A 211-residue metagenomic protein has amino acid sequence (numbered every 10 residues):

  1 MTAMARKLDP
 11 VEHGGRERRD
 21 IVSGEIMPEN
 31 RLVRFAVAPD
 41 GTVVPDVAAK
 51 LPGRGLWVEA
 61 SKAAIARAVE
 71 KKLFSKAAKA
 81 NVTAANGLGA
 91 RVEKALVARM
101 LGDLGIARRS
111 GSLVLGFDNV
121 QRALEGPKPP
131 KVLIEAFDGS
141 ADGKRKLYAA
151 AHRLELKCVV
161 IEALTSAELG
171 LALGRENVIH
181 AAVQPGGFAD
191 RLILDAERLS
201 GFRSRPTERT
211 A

Functional and structural regions predicted by a protein language model:
M1-K76, A80: N-terminal cysteine/histidine-rich coordination modules
R16, G55, E70, L96 (+6 more regions): Helical mechanochemical/support elements of P-loop NTPase systems and associated helical scaffolds
R19-V22, P129, R145-C158: Short helix-coil boundary/hinge micro-motifs
I21, A90, G102, D118 (+6 more regions): Solvent-exposed alpha-helical segments within well-ordered globular domains of core cellular machineries
R54-G55, S110-G111, P130-V132, E155-V159 (+1 more regions): Short active-site oxyanion
A63-G143: Extended interfacial segments that mediate partner engagement and assembly in macromolecular machines
E155-R198: Short basic, glycine-rich beta-strand/loop surfaces that mediate nucleic-acid
L194-A211: Short, charged, intrinsically disordered terminal tails
